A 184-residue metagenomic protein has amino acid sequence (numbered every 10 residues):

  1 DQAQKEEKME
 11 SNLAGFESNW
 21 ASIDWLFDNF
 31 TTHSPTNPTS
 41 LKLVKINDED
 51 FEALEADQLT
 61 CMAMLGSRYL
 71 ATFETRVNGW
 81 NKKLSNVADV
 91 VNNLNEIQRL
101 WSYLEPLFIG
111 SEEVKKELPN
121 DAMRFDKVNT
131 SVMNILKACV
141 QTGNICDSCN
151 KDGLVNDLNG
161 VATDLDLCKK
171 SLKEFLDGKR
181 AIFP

Functional and structural regions predicted by a protein language model:
D1-P184: Extended alpha-helical scaffold segments
